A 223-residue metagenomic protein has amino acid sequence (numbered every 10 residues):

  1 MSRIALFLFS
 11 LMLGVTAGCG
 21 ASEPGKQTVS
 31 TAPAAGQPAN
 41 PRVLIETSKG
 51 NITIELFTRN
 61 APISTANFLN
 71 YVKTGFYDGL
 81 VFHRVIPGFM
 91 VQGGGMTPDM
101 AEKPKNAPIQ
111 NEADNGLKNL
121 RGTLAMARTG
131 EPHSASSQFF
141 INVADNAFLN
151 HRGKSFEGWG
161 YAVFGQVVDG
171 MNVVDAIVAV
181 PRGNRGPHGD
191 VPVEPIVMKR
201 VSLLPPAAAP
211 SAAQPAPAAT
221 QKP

Functional and structural regions predicted by a protein language model:
S2, L8-P223: Cyclophilin-like peptidyl-prolyl cis-trans isomerases
